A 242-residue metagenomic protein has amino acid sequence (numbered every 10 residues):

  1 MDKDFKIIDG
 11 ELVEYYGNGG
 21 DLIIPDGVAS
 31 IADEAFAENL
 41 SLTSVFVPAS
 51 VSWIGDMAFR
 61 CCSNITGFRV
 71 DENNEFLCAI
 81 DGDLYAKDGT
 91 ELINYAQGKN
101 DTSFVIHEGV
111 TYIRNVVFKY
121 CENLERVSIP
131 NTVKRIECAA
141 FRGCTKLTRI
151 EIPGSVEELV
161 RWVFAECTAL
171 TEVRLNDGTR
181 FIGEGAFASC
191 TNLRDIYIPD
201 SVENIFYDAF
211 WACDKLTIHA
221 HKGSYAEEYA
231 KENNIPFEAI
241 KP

Functional and structural regions predicted by a protein language model:
M1-I8, Y16-S30, N39-W53, S63-T90 (+7 more regions): Structural signature of tandem-repeat unit edges
D33-A35, D56-A58, I93-N94, N115-V117 (+4 more regions): Consensus positions within tandem repeat domains that build extended binding/scaffold surfaces
